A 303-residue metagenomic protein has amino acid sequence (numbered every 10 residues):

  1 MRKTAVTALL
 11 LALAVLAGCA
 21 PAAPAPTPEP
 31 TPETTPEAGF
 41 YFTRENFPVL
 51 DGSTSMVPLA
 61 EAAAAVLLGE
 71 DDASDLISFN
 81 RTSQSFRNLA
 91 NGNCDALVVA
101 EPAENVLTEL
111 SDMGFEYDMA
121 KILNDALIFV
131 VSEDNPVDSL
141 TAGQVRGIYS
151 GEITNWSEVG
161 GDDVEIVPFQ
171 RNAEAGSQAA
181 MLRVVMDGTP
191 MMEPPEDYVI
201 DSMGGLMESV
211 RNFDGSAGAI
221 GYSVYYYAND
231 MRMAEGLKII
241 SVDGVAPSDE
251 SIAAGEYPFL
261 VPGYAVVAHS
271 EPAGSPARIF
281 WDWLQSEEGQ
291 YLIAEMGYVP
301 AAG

Functional and structural regions predicted by a protein language model:
M1-L10: Positively charged n-region of N-terminal signal peptides that target proteins for export
M1-R2, A17-A20: Cys/His-rich metal-coordination motifs, chiefly Zn-binding "fingers/knuckles"
L11-A17: Hydrophobic core
C19-T27: Bacterial lipoprotein signal-peptidase II cleavage site
P28-E109, F115-G303: Exported/periplasmic ABC-transporter solute-binding proteins
